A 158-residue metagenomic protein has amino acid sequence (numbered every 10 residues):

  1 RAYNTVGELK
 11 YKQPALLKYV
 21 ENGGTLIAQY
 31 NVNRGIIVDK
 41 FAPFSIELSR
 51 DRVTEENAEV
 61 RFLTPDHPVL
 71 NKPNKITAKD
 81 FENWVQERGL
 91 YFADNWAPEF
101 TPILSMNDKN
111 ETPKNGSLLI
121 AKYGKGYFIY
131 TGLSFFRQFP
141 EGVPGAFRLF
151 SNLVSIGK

Functional and structural regions predicted by a protein language model:
R1-E47, E111-L119, K125, T131 (+1 more regions): Helical hinge/lid and interdomain linker segments adjacent to catalytic or ligand-binding clefts that mediate domain
Q29-Y123: An acidic, glycine-rich "communication" segment
N57, R61, R137-G142: A general boundary/transition motif marking the beginning of the first structured unit of a protein
G145-G157: Short amphipathic C-terminal alpha-helix that caps PH/PH-like domains
